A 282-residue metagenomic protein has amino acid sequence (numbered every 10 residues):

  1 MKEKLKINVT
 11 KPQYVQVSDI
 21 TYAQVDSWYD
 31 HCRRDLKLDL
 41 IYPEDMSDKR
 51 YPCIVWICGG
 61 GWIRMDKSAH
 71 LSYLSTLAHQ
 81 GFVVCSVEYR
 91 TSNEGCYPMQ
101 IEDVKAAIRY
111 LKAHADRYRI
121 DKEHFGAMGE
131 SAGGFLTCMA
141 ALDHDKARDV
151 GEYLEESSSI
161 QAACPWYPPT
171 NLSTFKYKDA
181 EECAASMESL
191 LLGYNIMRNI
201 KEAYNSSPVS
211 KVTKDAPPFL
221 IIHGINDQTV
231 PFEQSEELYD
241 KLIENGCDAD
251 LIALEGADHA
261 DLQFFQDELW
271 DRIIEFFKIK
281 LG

Functional and structural regions predicted by a protein language model:
M1-G282: Alpha/beta-hydrolase superfamily serine-hydrolase fold, recognizing
